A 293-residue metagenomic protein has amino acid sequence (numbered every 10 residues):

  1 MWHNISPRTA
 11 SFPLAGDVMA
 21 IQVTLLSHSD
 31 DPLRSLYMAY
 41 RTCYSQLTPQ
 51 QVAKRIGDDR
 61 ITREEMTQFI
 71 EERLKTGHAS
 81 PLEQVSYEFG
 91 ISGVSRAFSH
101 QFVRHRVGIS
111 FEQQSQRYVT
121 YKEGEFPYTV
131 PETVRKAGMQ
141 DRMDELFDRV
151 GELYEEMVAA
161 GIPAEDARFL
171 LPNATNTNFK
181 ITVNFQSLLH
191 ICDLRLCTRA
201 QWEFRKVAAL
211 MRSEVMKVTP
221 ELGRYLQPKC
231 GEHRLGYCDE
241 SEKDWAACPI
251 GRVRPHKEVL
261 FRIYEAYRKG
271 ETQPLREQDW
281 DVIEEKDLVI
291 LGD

Functional and structural regions predicted by a protein language model:
W2-D293: Family-specific signature for flavin-dependent thymidylate synthase
